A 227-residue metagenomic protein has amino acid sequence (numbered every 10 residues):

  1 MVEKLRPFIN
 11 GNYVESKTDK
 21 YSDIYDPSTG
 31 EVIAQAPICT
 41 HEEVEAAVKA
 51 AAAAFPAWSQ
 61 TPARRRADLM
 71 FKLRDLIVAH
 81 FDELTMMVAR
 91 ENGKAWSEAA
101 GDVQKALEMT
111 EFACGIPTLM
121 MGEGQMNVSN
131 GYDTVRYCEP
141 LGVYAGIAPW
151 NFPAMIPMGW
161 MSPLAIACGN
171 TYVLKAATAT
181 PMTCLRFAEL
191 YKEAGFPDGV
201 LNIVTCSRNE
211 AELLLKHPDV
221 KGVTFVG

Functional and structural regions predicted by a protein language model:
M1-Q35, D68, K72, G122-A148: Terminal low-complexity tails and localization/encapsulation signals of metabolic enzymes
P7-I9, D23-D26, A36-A46, G195-G199 (+1 more regions): Histidine- and aromatic-rich ligand-binding microenvironments
S16, E42-A50, A79, E83 (+6 more regions): Generic alpha-helical secondary structure signal
D19, A63, A89, A100-G101 (+3 more regions): Proline- and acidic/polar-enriched loop/turn elements at helix boundaries
Y25, T61, N209: Residue-level signal for the nucleotide or nucleotide-sugar donor/cofactor binding architecture
E31-M120: Glycine-rich loop-to-alpha-helix module at the N-terminal edge of alpha/beta enzyme cores
G122-G227: Rossmann-like NAD(P) dinucleotide-binding subdomain of oxidoreductase/dehydrogenase enzymes
